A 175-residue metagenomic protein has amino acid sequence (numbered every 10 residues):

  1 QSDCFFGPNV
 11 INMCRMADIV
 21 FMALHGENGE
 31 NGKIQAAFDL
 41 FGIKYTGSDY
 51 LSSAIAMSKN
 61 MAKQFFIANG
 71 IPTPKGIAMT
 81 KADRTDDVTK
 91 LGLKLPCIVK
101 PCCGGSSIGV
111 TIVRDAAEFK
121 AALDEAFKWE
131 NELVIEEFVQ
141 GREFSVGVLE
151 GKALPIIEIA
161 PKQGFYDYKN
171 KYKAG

Functional and structural regions predicted by a protein language model:
Q1-L51, I55-M57, M61, T80-T89: ATP-binding N-terminal substructure of ATP-dependent carboxylate-amine bond-forming enzymes
L40, Q64-I67, G92-K94, A116 (+1 more regions): Short, hinge-like loop/turn segments at secondary-structure boundaries
T46, P74, I98, V134-E136 (+1 more regions): Structural detector of well-ordered beta-strand residues that form the stable sheet scaffold of enzyme domains
L51-A56, G105, Q163-G164: Short gly/pro/ser/thr-enriched loop/turn and capping motifs at secondary-structure boundaries
M57-I77: Short, glycine-/small-residue-rich phosphate/pyrophosphate-handling segment
F66-I67, L91-I108, N131-Q140, F144: ATP-grasp fold ATP-binding core
P74-A78, C97-A122, E143: Glycine-rich phosphate-binding loop of ATP-grasp-fold ATP-dependent ligases
R114-G175: Phosphate-binding site of ATP-dependent enzymes
